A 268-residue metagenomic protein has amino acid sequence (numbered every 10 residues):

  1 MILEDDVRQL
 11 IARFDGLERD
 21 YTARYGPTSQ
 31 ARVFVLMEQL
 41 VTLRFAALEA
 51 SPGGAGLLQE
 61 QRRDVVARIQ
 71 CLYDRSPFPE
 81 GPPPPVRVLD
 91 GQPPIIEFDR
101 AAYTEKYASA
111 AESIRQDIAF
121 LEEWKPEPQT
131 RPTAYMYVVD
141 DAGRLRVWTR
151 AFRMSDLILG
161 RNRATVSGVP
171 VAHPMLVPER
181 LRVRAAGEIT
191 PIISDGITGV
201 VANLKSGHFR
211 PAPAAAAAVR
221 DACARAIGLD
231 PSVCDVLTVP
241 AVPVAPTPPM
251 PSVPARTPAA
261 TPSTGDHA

Functional and structural regions predicted by a protein language model:
I2-G265: Eukaryotic phosphoinositide-binding membrane-targeting regions
A268: Nucleotide/phosphate-binding loop and acidic/charged catalytic motifs in nucleotide-binding or -utilizing enzymes
